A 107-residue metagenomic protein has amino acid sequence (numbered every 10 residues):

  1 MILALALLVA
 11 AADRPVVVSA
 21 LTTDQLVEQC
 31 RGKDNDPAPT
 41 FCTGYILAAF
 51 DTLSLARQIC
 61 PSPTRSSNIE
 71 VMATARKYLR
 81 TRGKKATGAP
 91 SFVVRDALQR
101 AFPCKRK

Functional and structural regions predicted by a protein language model:
I2-A11: Sec-dependent N-terminal signal peptides
D13-P15, V94: Non-transmembrane "mature" sequence context
V16-K77: Short N-proximal segments of mature Sec-exported proteins
T74-K107: Surface-exposed, polar helix/loop patches in the mature regions of secreted/periplasmic/lumenal proteins that form
